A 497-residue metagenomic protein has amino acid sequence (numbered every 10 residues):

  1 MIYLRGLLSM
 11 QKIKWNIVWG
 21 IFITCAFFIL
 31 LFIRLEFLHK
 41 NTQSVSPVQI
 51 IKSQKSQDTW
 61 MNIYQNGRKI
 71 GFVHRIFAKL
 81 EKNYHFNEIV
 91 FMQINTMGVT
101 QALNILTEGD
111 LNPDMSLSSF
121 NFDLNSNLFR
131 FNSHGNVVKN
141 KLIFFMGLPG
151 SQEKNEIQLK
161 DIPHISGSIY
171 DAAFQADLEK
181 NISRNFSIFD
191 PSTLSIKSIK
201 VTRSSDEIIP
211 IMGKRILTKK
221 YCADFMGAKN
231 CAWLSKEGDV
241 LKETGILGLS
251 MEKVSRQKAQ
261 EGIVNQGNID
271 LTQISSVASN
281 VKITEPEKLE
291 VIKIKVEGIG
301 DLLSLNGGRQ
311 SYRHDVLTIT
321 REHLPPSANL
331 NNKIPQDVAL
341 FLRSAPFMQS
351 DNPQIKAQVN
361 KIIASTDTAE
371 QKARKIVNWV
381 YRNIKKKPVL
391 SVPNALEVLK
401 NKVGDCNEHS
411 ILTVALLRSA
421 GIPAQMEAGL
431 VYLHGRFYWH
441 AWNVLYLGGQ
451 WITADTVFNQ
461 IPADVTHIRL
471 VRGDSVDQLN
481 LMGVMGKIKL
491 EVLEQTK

Functional and structural regions predicted by a protein language model:
M1-S9: Short, Lys/Arg-enriched N-terminal segments with co-localized hydrophobic residues within the first ~10-30 amino acids
S9-K139, G150, Q175-L330, I334 (+2 more regions): Acidic, serine/threonine-rich low-complexity disordered tracts
L148-G167, I376: Acidic/charged, solvent-exposed loop-and-adjacent secondary-structure segments enriched in E/D, K/R, S/T, and G/P
S166, L330-G404, L412, D474-V476 (+1 more regions): Secondary-structure boundary elements
T218, K229, E237-V240, V291 (+5 more regions): Active-site lining segments that contact anionic ligands and/or coordinate catalytic metals
E252-N265, L271-S276, K333-P335, S419-I422 (+1 more regions): Active-site rim recognition segments
I376, K402-L430, N443: Cysteine-centered nucleophilic/redox motifs
N383-K386, C406, V431-H434, W451 (+1 more regions): Solvent-exposed loop/turn segments at secondary-structure junctions within structured extracellular/periplasmic domains
